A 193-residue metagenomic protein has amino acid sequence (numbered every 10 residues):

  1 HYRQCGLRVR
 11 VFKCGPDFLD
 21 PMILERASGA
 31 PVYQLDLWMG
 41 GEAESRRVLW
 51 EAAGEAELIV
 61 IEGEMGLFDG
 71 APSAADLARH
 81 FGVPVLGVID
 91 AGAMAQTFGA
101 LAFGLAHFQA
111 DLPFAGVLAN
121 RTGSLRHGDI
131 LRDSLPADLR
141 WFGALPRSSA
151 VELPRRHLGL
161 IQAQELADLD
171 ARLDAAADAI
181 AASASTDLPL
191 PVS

Functional and structural regions predicted by a protein language model:
H1-F81, I89-L112, L125-D129: ATP-dependent carboxylate-amine ligase catalytic core
V85-V88, F142-A144: Short hydrophobic alpha-helical runs that function as membrane-insertion/retention elements
A95-S193: Internal gly/pro-rich beta-alpha loop/helix module that stabilizes soluble enzyme cofactors or their anionic handles
